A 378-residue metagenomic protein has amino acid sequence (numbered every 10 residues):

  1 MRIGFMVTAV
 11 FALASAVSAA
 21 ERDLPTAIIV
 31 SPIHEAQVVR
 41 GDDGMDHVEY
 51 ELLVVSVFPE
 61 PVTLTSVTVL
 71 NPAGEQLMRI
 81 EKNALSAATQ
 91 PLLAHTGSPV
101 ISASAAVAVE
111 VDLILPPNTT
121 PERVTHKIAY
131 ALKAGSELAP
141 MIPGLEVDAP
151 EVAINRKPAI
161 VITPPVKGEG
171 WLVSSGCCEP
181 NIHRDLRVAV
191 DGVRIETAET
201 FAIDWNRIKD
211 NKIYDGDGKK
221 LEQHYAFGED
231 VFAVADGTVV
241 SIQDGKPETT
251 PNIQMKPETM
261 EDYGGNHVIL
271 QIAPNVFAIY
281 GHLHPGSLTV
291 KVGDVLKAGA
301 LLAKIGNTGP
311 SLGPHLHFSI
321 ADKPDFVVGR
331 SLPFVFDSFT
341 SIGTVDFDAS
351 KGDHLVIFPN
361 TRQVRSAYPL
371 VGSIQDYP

Functional and structural regions predicted by a protein language model:
I33-H34, G44-E51: Short, solvent-exposed loop/turn segments enriched in Ser/Thr/Gly
V54-P61, N71: Asparagine-centered strand-capping/turn motif at beta-strand->loop junctions
M78-T120: Intrinsically disordered, low-complexity Pro/Gly/Ser/Thr-rich segments with frequent PxxP/GP/PP motifs and embedded
I114-I160: Terminal connector regions
N155-S174, I182-L186, G216, E258-D262 (+3 more regions): Acidic, glycine-rich catalytic/binding loops that coordinate metals and/or anionic ligands
Y225-A226, T238-H284: Zn2+-dependent peptidoglycan hydrolase active-site motif and core
F232, V276-G299: Short histidine-centered loop motifs in beta-beta connectors
G237-V239, G293-I305: A structural signal for short beta-strand/turn segments enriched in small hydrophobics and glycine
